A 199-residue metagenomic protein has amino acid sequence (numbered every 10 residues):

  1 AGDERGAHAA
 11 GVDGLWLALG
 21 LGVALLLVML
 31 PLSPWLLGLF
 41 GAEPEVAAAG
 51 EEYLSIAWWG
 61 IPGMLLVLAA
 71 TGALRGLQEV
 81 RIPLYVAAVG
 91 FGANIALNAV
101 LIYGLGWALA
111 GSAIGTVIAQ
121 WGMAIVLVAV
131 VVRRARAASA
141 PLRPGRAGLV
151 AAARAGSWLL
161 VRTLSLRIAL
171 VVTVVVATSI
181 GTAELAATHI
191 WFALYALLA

Functional and structural regions predicted by a protein language model:
A1, A57-M64, V150-A199: Transmembrane helix-bundle signature of multi-pass secondary active exporters and lipid flippases
A1-L27, M64-P83, T188-A199: Small-residue-rich hydrophobic transmembrane alpha-helices
G2, Q78-V80, L105-W107, I180-A183: Membrane-helix interface residues
G2-P62, A93-A96, V100-S157: Short alpha-helical transmembrane segments in multi-pass integral membrane proteins
L37, R75-G76, P83, I102 (+2 more regions): Helix-capping/transition residues at the boundaries of transmembrane alpha-helices and the short helical linkers
A42-G50, L54-A57, I61-A88: Cytoplasmic helix-loop-helix junction between adjacent transmembrane helices in 12-TM secondary transporters
G63-A70, L74-L77, R81, I125 (+3 more regions): Membrane-embedded alpha-helices of multi-pass transport/permease systems
A87-N94, A193-A196: Small-residue-enriched core segments of transmembrane alpha-helices in multipass membrane transport and channel
